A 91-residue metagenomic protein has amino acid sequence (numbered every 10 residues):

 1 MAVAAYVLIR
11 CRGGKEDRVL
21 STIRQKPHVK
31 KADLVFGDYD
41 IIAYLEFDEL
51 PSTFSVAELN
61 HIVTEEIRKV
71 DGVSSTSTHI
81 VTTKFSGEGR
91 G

Functional and structural regions predicted by a protein language model:
M1-G91: A compositional/biophysical signature of low hydrophobicity enriched in polar/charged and small residues
